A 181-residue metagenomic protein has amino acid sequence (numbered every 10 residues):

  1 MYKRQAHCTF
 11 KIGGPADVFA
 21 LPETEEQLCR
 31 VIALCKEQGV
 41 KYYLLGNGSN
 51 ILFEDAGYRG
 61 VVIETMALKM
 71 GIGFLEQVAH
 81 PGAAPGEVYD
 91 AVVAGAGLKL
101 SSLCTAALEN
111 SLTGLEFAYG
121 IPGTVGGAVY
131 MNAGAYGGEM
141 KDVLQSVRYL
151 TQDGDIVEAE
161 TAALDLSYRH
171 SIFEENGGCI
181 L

Functional and structural regions predicted by a protein language model:
M1-Q5: Conserved small/polar residues in nucleotide/adenosyl-binding loops
H7-V125: Anion-binding (especially nucleotide phosphate/pyrophosphate-binding) glycine-rich loop and adjoining beta-alpha core
G13, A20-E25, L52-G71, Y130-E160 (+1 more regions): Structural signature of FAD isoalloxazine-binding scaffolds in flavoprotein oxidoreductases
P85, A94-G95, I156-A163: Short amphipathic beta-strand/extended segments with alternating polar/hydrophobic composition
T113, V143, L164: Short beta-strand or tight-loop elements that sit immediately N-terminal to catalytic metal-binding acidic residues
T161-E174: An anion/pyrophosphate-binding glycine-rich loop and adjacent beta-alpha core in soluble alpha-beta enzymes
